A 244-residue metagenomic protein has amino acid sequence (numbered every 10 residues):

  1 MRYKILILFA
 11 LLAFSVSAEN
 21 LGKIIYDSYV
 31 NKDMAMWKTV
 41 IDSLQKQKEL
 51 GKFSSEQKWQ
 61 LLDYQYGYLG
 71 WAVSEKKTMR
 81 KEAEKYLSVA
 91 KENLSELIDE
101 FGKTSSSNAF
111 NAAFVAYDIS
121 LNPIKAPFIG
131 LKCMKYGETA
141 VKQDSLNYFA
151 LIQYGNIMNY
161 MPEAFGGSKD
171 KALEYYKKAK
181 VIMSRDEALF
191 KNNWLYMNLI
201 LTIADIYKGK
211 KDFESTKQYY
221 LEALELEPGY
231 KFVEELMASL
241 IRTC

Functional and structural regions predicted by a protein language model:
K4-F14: Sec-dependent N-terminal signal peptides
E19-D27, K52-S74, G102-L121, L146-E163 (+1 more regions): Amphipathic alpha-helical repeat scaffolds of TPR domains
D42-Q45, S88, S95, L131 (+5 more regions): Alpha-solenoid helical repeat scaffolds
Q45-Q60, N93-N108, E138-N147, K180-N193: Flexible helix-coil transition and linker loops at the boundaries of alpha-helical arrays
Y117, P123-K169, L173-D186: Extended amphipathic alpha-helical interaction segments
L189-D205, K231-C244: TPR/TPR-like alpha-solenoid helical repeat scaffolds
